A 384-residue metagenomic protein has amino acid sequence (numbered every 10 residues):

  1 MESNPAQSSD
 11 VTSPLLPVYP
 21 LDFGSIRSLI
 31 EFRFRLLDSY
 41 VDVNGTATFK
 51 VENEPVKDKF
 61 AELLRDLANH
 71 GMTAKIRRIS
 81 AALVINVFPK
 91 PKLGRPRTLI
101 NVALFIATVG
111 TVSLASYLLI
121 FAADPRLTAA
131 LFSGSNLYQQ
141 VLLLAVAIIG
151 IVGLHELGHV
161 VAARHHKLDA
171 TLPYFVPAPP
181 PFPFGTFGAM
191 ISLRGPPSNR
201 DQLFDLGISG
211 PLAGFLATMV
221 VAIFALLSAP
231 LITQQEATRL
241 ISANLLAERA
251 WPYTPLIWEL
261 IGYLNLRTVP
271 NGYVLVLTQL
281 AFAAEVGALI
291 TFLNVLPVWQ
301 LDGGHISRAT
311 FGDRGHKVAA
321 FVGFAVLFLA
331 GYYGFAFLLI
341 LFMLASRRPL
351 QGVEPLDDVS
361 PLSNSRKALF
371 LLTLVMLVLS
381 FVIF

Functional and structural regions predicted by a protein language model:
M1-F384: Hydrophobic transmembrane alpha-helices and their immediate loop junctions in multi-pass integral membrane proteins
